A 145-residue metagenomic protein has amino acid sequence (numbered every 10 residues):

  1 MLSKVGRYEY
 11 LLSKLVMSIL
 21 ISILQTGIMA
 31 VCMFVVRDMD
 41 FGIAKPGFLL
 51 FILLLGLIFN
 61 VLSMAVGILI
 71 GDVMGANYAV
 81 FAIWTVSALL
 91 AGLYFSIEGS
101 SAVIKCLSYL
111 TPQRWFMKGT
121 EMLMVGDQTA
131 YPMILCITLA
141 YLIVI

Functional and structural regions predicted by a protein language model:
M1-V5: Transmembrane helix boundary and interhelical loop/hinge segments in multi-pass membrane proteins
G6-C32, L53, L142: Selective transmembrane-helix segments that form parts of the transport pathway or gating/packing helices in multipass
V31-D40: Membrane-interface helix-cap regions at the ends of transmembrane helices in multi-pass membrane proteins
D40-I145: Membrane-spanning alpha-helical segments of multipass transporters and channels
